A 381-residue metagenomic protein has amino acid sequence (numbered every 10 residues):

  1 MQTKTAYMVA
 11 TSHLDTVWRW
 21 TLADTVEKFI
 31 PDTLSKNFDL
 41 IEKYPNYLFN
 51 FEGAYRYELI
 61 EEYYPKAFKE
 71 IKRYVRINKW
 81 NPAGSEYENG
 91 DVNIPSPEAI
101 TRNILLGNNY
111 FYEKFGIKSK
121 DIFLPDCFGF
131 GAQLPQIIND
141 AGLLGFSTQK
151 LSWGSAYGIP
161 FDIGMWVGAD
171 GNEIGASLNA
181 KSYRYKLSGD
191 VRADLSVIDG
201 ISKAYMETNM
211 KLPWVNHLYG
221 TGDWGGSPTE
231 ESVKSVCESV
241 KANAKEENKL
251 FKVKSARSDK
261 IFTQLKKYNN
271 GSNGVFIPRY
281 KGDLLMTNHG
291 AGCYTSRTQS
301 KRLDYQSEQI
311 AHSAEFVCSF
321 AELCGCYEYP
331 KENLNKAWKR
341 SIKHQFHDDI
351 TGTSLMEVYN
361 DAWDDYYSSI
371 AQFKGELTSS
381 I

Functional and structural regions predicted by a protein language model:
M1-I381: Catalytic-domain carbohydrate-binding cleft regions of carbohydrate-active enzymes
